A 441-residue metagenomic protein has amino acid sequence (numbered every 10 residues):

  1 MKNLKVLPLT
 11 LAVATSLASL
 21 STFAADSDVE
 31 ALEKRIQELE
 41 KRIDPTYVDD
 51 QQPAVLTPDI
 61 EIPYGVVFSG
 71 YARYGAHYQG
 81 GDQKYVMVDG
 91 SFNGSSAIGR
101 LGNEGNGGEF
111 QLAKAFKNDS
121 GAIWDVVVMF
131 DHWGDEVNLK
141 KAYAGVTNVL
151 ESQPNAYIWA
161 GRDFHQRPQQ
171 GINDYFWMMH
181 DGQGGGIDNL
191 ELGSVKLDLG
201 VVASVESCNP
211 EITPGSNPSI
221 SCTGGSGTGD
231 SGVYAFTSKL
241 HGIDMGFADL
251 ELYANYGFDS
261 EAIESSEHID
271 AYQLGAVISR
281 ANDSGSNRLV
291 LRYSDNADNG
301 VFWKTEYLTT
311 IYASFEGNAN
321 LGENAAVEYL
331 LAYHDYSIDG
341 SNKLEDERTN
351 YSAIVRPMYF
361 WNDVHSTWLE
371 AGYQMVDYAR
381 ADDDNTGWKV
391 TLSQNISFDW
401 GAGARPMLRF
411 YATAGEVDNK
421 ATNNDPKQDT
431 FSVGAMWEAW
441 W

Functional and structural regions predicted by a protein language model:
M1-D26: Gram-negative bacterial Sec-dependent N-terminal signal peptides
A25-P154, I158, D188-L190, L197 (+5 more regions): Beta-barrel outer-membrane channel/assembly domains of diderm bacteria
T57, A97-L101, D131-D135, G171-F176 (+6 more regions): Outer-membrane beta-barrel domain signature
G65-V67, G105-E109, I123-D125, L139-K141 (+6 more regions): Extracellular structured ligand-interaction cores
Y74-G80, F130-G134, R162-Q166, V201-S207 (+10 more regions): Transmembrane beta-strands of outer-membrane beta-barrel pores
Y78-R100, V137-Y143, L150-G246, E251-I263: Surface-exposed coil loops of outer-membrane beta-barrel proteins
V233-A379, W388-V390, F431: Detector for outer-membrane/organellar transmembrane beta-barrel domains, recognizing the amphipathic beta-strand
